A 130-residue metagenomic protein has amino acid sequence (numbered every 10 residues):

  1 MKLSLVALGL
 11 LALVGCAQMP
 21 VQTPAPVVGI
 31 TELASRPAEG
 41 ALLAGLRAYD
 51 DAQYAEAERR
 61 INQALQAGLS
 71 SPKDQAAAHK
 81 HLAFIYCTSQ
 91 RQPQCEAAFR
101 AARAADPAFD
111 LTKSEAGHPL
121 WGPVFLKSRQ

Functional and structural regions predicted by a protein language model:
L10-A34: Bacterial Sec signal peptide processing site at the extreme N-terminus
S71-Q75, A105-L120: Boundary/linker segments of alpha-helical solenoid repeat arrays
